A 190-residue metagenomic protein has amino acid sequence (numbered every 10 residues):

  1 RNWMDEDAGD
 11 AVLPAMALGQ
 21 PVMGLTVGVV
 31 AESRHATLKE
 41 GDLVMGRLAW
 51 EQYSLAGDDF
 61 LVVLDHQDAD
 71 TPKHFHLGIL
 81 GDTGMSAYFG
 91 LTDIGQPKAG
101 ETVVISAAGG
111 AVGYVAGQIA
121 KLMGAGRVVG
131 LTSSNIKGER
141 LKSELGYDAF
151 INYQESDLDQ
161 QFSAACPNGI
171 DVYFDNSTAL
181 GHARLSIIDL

Functional and structural regions predicted by a protein language model:
R1, R47-V62: A structural motif shared across PLP-dependent enzymes of the aminotransferase-like
N2-W50: Glycine-rich beta-strand-centered segment in the early N-terminal region that forms part of a ligand/cofactor-binding
A15, L61-M85: Short peripheral tails and domain-boundary helices/loops at the edges of structured domains
T26, R34, A49-W50, F60 (+4 more regions): A generic "binding-loop/recognition-motif" signal
T37-L38, P97, I188: Short, well-ordered loop/turn sites that connect or cap secondary structure elements
D70-K73, Q96-T102, N168-I170: Short helix-loop-beta connector
L77-E155: Mid-domain Rossmann-like dinucleotide-binding core that forms the NAD(H)/NADP(H) cofactor-binding site
E139-L190: Glycine-rich cofactor phosphate-binding loops and adjacent beta1-alpha1 units of small-molecule cofactor enzyme domains
